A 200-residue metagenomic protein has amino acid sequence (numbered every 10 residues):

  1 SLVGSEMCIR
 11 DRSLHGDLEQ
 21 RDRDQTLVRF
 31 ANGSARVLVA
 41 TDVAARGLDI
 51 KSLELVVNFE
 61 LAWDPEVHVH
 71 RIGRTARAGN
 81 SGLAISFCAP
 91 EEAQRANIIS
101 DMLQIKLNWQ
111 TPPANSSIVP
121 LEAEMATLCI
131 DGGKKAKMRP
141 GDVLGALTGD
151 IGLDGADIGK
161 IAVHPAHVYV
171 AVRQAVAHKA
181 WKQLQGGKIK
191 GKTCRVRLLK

Functional and structural regions predicted by a protein language model:
L2-I9: Short, small-residue-biased leader/transition segments that mark boundaries at the very start of proteins
D11-T41: Conserved helicase ATPase core of P-loop NTP-dependent helicases/translocases
S13-L14, W109, V196-L198: A structural preference for short, hydrophobic beta-strand core positions in alpha/beta folds
L18-Q20, V43-R46, L61-P65, A76-R77 (+5 more regions): Conserved nucleotide-binding/hydrolysis micro-motifs of P-loop NTPases
D24-L27, T41, H68-I72, D157 (+1 more regions): Short beta-alpha junctions and helix-cap segments that line functional grooves
L48-L61, L83-S86: A short beta-strand element within the Helicase C-terminal
R74-P113: Conserved segment of the helicase C-terminal RecA-like domain
N115-K200: Non-catalytic terminal extensions of ATP-dependent helicases
